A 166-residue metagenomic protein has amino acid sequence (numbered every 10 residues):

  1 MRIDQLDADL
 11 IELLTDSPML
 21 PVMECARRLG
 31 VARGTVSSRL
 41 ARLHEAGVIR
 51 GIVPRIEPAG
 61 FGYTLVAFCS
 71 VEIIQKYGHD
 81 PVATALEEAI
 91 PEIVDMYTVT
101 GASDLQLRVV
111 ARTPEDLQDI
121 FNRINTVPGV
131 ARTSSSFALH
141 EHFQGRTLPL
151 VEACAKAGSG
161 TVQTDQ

Functional and structural regions predicted by a protein language model:
M1-Q166: A compositional/biophysical signature of low hydrophobicity enriched in polar/charged and small residues
